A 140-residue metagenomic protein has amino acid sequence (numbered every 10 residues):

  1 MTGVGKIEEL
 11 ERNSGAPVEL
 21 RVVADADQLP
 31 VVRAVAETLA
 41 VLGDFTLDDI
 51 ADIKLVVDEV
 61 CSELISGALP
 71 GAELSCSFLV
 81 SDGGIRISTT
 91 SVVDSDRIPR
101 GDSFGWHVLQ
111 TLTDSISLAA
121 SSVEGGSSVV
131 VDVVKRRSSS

Functional and structural regions predicted by a protein language model:
M1-E19, E63-S140: Conserved beta-strand-loop-beta-strand hairpin that lines the nucleotide-binding pocket of ATP/GTP-utilizing enzymes
M1-L55: Bergerat-fold GHKL ATPase/HATPase_c domain
L47-P70: Conserved ATP-binding N-box helix of the HATPase_c
